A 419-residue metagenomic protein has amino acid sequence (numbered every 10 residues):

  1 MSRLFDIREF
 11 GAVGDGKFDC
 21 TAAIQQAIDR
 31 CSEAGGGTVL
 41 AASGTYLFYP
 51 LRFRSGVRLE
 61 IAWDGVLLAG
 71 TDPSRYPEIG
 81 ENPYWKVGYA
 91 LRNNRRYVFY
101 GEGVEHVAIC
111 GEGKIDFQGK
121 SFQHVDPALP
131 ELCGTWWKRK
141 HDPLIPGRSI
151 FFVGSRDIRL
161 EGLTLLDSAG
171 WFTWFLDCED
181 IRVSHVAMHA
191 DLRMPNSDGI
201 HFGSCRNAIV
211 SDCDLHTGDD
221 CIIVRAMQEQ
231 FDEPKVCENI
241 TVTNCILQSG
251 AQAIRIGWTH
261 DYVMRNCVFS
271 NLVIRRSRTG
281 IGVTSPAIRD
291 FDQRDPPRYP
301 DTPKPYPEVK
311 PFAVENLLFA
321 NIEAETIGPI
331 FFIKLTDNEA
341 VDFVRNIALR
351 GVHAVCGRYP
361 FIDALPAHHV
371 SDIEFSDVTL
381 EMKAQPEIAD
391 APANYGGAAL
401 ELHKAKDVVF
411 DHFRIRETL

Functional and structural regions predicted by a protein language model:
M1-L419: Extracellular/periplasmic carbohydrate-active domains that bind, remodel, or depolymerize complex polysaccharides
